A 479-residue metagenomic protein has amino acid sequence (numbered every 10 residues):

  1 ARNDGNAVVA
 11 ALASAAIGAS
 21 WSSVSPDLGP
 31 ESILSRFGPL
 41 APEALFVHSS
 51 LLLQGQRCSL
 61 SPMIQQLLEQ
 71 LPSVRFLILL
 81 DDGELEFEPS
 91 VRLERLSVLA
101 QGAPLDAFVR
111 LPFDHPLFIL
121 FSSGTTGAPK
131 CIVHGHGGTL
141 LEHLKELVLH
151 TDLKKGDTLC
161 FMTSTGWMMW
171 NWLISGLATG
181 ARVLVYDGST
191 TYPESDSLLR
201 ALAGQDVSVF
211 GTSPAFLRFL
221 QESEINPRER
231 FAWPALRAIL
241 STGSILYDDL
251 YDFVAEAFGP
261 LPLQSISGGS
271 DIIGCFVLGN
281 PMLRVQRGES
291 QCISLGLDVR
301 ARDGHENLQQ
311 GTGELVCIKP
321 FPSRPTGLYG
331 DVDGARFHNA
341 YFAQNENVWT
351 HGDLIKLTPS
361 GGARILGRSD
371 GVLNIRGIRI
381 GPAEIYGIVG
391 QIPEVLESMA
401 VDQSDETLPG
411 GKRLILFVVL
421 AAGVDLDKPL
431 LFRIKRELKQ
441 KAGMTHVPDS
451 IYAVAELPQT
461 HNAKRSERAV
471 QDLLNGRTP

Functional and structural regions predicted by a protein language model:
A1-L28, S32-L34, T158-S164: Conserved AMP-binding/adenylate-forming
A15, L140-T158, M168-S208, S223: Conserved AMP-binding/adenylation subdomain of ANL enzymes
A16-S97, S213-P214: Structural core segment of the AMP-binding/adenylate-forming
V24-S49, F210, F321, T326 (+4 more regions): AMP-binding/adenylate-forming catalytic core of the ANL superfamily
L79, P89-E94, V98-F121, A128 (+2 more regions): Conserved pre-ATP/AMP-binding loop-to-beta segment of ANL
A181, S208-G211, Q221-V285, D298: Gly/Ser/Thr-rich phosphate-binding loop
S294, E306-F342, G362, I378-I380 (+1 more regions): Conserved ATP/PPi-binding loop(s) of AMP-dependent carboxylate-activating enzymes
P409, V454-G476: Flexible lysine-rich "adenylation lid" loop at the C-terminal edge of ANL adenylation domains
